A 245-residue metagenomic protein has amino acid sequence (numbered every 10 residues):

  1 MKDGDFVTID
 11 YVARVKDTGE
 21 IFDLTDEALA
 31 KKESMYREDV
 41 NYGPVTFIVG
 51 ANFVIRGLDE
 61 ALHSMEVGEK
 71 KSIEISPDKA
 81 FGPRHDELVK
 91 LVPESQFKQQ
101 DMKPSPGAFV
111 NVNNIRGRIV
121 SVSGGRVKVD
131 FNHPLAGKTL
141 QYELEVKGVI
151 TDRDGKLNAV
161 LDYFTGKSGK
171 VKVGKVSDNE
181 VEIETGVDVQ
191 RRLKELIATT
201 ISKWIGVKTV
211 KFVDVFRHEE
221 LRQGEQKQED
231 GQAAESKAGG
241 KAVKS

Functional and structural regions predicted by a protein language model:
M1-S245: FKBP-type peptidyl-prolyl cis-trans isomerases
